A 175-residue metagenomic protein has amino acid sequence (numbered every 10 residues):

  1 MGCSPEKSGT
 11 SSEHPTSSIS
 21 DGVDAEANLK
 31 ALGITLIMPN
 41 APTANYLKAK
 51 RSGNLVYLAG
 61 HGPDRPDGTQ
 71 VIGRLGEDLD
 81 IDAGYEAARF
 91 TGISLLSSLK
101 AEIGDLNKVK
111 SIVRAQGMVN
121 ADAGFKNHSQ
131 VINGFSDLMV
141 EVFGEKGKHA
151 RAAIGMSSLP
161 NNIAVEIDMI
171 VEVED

Functional and structural regions predicted by a protein language model:
G2-D175: Short, polar/acidic, helix-capping and beta-turn segments at strand->helix junctions that line the mouths
